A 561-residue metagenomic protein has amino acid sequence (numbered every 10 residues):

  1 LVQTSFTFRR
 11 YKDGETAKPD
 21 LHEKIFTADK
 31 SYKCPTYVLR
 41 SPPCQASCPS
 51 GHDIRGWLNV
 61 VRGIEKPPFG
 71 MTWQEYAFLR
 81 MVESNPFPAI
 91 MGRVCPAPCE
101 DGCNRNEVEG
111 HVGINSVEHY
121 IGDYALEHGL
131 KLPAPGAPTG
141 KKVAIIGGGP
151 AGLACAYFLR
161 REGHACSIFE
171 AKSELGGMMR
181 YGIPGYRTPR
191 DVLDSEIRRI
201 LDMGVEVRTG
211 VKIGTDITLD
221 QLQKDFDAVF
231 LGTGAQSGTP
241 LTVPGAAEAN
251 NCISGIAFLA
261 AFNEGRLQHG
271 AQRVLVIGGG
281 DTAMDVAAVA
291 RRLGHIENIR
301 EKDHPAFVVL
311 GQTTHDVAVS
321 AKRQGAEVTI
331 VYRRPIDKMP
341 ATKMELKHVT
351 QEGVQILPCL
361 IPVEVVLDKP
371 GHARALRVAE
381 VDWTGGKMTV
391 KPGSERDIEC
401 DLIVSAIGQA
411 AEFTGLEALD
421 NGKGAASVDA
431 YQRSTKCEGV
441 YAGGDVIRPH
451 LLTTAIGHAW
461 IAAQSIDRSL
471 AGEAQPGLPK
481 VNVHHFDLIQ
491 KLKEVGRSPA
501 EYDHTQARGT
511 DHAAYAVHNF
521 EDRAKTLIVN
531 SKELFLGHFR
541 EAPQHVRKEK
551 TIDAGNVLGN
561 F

Functional and structural regions predicted by a protein language model:
V2-T16, K24-T36, H348-E352, I361-L367 (+2 more regions): Mid-to-C-terminal Rossmann-like scaffold of FAD/NAD(P)H-dependent oxidoreductases
G14-P35, D53-R93, V108-P135, F262-N263 (+1 more regions): Ferredoxin-type iron-sulfur electron-transfer modules in oxidoreductases and energy-metabolism complexes
V117-A137, S195-T215, G238-K322, N421-C437: Glycine-rich dinucleotide-binding loop and its adjacent helix/turn
A137-P138, K142-I146, D194-V243, E364-V378 (+2 more regions): Feature captures the FAD/FMN-dependent oxidoreductase FAD-binding
K141-S167, A283-R291, V317-A321: N-terminal Rossmann-like FAD-binding beta1-loop-alpha1 element of flavoenzymes
A165-I168, K172-M203, V207, R291-E364 (+1 more regions): Rossmann-like dinucleotide-binding cores of NAD(P)H-dependent redox enzymes
N250-V274, V365, K369, T384-H450: FAD-site-proximal beta/loop scaffold in flavoenzymes
R300, F307-L310, T314, G443-E473: A conserved FAD-binding loop/helix module that cradles the flavin
